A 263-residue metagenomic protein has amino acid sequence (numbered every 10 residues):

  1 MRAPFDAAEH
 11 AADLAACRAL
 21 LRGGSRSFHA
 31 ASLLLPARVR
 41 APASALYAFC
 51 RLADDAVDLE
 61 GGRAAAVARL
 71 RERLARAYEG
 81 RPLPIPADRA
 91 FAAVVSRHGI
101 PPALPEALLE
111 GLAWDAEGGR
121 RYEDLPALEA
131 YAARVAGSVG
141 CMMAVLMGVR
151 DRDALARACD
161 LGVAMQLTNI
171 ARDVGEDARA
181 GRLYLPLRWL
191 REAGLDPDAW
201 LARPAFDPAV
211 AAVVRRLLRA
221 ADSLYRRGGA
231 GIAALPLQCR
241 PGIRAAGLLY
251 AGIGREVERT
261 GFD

Functional and structural regions predicted by a protein language model:
M1-M165, A171, G175-D263: Catalytic cores of Mg2+-dependent Asp-rich isoprenoid enzymes
